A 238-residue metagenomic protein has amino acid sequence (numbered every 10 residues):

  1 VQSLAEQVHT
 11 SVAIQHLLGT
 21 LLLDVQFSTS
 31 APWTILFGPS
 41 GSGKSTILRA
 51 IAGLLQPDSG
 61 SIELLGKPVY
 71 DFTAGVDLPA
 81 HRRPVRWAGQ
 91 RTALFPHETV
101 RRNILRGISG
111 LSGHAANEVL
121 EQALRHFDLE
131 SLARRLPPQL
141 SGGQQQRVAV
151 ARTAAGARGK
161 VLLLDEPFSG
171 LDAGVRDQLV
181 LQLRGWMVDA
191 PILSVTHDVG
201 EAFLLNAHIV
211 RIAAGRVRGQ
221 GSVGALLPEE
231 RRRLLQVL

Functional and structural regions predicted by a protein language model:
K67-Y70, A115-L132: Conserved ABC ATPase "signature" region
V69-W87, G110, E230: ABC ATPase NBD coupling module
A133, A154-A155: ABC ATPase C-loop
L136-L140, Q144: Conserved ABC ATPase signature
L162-E166: Catalytic Walker B motif of ABC-type/P-loop ATPase nucleotide-binding domains
R176-V188: Helical segment within the ABC ATPase nucleotide-binding domain
D189-T196: Conserved H-loop
R216-L238: Conserved beta-strand-loop-alpha-helix hinge in the C-terminal portion of ABC ATPase nucleotide-binding domains
